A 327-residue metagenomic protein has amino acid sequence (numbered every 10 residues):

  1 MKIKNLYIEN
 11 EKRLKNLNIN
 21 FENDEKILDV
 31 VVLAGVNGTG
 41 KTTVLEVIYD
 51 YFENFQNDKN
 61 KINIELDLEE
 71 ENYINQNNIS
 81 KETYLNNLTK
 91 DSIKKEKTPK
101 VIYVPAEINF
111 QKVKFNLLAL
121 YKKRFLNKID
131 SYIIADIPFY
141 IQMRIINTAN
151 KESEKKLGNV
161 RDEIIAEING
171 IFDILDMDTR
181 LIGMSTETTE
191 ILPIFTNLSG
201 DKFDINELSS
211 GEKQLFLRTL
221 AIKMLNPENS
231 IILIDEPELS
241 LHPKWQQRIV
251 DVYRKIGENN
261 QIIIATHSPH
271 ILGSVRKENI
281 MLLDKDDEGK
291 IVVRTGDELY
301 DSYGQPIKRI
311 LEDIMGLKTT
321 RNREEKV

Functional and structural regions predicted by a protein language model:
M1-F55, T189-N322: Switch/communication elements of ASCE P-loop NTPase nucleotide-binding domains
M1-I3, L14, K61, I174 (+1 more regions): A broad structural signal for short, well-ordered beta-strand segments within beta-sheet-rich domains
N57-I64: Short beta-strand-centered segment that lines the nucleotide-binding/catalytic pocket of NTP-utilizing
K61, K97-V101, E258, R276-E278: Short glycine-/polar-rich loops that comprise or flank the Walker A/P-loop and associated switch/sensor motifs
E70, I74-D176, L311-I314: Coupling/switch segment of ABC-type P-loop NTPase heads
P105-I108, S185, D284: Residues at the C-termini of beta-strands that transition into short coil/loop
N150-L157, N169, D178-E207: Conserved P-loop NTPase mechanochemical-coupling segment
